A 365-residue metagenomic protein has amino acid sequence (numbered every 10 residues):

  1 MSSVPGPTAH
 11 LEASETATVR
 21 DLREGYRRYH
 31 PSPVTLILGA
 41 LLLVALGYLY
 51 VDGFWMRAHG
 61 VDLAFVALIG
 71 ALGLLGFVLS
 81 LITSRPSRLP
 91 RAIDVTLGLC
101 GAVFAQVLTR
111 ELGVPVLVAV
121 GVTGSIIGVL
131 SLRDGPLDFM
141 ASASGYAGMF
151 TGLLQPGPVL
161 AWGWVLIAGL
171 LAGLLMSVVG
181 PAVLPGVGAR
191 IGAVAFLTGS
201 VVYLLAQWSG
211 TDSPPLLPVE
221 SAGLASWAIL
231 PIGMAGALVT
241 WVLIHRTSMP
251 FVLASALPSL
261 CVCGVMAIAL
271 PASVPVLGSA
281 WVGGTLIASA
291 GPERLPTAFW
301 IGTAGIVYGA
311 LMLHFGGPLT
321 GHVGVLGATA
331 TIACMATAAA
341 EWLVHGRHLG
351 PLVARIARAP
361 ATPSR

Functional and structural regions predicted by a protein language model:
S2-T16: Short, charged cytosolic
S3-V4, R85, R365: Compositionally biased regions
E12-F77, L89-L99, Q106, P115-A119 (+3 more regions): C-terminal transmembrane helix-loop-helix hairpin of multi-pass membrane proteins
L81-P86, V103: Glycine-rich, hydrophobic membrane-spanning regions of integral membrane proteins that mediate transport
R110, H245-R246: Short helix-coil junctions and helix-kink-helix linkers
G121-S125: Extracellular loop-to-transmembrane helix junctions
